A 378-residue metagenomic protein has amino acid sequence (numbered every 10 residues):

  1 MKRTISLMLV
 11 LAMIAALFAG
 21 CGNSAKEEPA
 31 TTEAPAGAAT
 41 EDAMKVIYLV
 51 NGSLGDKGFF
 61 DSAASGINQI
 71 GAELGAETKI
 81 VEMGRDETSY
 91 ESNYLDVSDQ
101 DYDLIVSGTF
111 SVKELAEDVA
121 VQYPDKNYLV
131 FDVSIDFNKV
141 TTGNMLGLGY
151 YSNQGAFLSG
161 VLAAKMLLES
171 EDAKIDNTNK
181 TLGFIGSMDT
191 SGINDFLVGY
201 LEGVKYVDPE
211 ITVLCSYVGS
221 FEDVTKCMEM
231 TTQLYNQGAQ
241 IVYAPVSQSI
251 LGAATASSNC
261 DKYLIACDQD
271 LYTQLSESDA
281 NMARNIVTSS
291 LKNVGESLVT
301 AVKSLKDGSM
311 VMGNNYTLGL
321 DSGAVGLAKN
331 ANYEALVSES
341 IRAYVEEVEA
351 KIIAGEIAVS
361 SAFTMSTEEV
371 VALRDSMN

Functional and structural regions predicted by a protein language model:
M1-L9: Positively charged n-region of N-terminal signal peptides that target proteins for export
A16-G20: C-terminal motif of bacterial Sec signal peptides marking the signal peptidase cleavage site
G22-S24: Bacterial signal peptide processing site
K26-P29, E33-N378: A residue-level marker of the well-folded mature domains of exported/periplasmic proteins
